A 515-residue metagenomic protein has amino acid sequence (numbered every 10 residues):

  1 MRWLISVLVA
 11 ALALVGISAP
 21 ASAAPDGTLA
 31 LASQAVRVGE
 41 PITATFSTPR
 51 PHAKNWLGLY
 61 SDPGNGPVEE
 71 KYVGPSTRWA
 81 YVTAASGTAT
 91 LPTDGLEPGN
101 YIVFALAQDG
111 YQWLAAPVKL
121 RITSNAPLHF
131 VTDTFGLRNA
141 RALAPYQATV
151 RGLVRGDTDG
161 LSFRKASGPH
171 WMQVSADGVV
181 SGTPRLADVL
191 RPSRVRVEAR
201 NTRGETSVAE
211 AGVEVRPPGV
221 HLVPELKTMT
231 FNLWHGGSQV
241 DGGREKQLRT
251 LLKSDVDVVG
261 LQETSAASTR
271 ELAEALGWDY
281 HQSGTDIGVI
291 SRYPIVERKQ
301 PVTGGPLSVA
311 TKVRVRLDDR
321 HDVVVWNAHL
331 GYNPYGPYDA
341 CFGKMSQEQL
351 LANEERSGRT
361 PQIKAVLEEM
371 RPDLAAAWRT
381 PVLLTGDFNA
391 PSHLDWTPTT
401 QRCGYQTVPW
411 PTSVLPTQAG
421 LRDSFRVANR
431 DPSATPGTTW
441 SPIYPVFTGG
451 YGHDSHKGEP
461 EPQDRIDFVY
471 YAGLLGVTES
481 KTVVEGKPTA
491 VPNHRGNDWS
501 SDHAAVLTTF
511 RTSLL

Functional and structural regions predicted by a protein language model:
M1-A23: Secretory targeting and sorting signals
S18, E210-E274, D319, V323 (+2 more regions): N-terminal, active-site-proximal structural segment of metallo-dependent hydrolase catalytic domains
A24-N125: Extended, solvent-exposed regions of the mature portions of secreted/cell-surface glycoproteins
Q108-Y111, A199-E205: Short, solvent-exposed loop/turn segments at the edges of extracellular beta-sandwich modules
V131-D159: Solvent-exposed, low-complexity, repeat-rich "mucin-like" stalks and linkers
H170-R185: Strand-loop-strand motifs at the edges of beta-sheets in extracellular beta-sandwich domains
V258-D339: Structured beta-strand-rich core segments of catalytic domains in phosphoester-bond hydrolases
P372-T380, A390-L515: Metal-dependent phosphoester-hydrolase catalytic domains
